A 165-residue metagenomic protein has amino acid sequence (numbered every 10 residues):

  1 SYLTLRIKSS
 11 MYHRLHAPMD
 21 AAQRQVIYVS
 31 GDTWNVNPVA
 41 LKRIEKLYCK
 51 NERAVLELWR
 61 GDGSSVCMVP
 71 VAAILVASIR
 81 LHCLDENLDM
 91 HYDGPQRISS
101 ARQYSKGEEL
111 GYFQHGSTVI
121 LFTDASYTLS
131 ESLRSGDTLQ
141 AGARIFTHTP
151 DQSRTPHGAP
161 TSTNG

Functional and structural regions predicted by a protein language model:
S1-G165: Contiguous, well-folded functional domains in the mature portion of proteins
